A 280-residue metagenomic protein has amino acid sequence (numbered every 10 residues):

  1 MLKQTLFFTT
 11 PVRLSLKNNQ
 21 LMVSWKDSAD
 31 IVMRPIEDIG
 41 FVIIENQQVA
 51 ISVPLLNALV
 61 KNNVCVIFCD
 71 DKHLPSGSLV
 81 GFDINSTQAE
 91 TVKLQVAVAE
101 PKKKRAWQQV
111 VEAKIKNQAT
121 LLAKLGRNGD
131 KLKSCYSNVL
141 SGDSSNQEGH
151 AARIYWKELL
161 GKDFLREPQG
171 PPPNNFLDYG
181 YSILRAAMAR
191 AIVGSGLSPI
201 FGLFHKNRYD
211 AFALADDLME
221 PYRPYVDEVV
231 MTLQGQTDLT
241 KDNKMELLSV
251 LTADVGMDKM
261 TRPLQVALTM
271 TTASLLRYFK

Functional and structural regions predicted by a protein language model:
M1-P35: N- or domain-start disorder-to-order transition segments that initiate the globular core
L2-T5, P11-V12, Q20, K61 (+1 more regions): Active-site helix-to-loop segments that bind/position phosphate- or nucleotide-bearing substrates and donors across
F7, D27-V32, V42-I44, K72 (+2 more regions): Preference for short coil/turn "hinge" residues that link or interrupt alpha-helices
L21-V23, D30, I43, I51 (+3 more regions): A broad, structure-centric signal for solvent-exposed, well-ordered loop/edge residues that line or flank functional
M33-I36, R166-P168: A short alpha-helix capping/helix-coil boundary motif
R34-T87: Glycine/small-residue-rich interface belts in oligomeric ring/scaffold proteins and their assembly partners
